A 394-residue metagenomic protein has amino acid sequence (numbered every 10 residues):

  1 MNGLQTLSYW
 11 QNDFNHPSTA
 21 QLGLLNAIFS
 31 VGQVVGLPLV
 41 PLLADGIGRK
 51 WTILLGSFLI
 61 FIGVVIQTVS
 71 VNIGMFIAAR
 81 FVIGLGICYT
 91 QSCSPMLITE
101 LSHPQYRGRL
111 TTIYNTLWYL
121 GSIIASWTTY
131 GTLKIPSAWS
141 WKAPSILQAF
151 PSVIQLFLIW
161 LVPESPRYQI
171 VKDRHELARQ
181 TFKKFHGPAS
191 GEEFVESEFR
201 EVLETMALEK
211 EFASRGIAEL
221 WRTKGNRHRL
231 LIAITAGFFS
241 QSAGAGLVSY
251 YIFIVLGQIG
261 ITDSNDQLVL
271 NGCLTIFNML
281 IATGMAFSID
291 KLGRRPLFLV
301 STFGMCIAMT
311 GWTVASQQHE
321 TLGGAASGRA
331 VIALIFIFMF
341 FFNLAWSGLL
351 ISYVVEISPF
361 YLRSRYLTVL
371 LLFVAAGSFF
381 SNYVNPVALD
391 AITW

Functional and structural regions predicted by a protein language model:
M1-H186, E204-W394: Alpha-helical transmembrane bundle of multi-pass membrane proteins
K184-S197: Short intracellular "coupling" helices and adjacent cytoplasmic loop segments at the cytosolic face of multi-pass
